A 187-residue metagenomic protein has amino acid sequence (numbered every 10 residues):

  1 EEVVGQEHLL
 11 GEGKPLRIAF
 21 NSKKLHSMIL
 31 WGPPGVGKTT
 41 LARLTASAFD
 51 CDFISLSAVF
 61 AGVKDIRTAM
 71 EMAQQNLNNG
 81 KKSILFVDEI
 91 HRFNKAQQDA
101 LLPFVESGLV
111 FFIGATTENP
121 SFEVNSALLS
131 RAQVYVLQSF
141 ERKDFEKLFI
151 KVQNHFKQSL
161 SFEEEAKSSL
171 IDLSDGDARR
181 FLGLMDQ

Functional and structural regions predicted by a protein language model:
H8-G13, C51-I84, K95: Short glycine-rich substrate-engagement loop in P-loop NTPases that contacts/grips substrate
G13-K14, I90-L101, V105, F122-N125: Conserved ATPase-coupling elements of RecA-like P-loop NTPase cores
I18-L56, E71-Q74, L102-S107: Walker A/P-loop
L56, F86, F111-A115, V136: Structural recognition of the conserved hydrophobic beta-strand(s) that form the central parallel beta-sheet of P-loop
S57-V59, Q133-E146: Conserved AAA+ ATPase "SRH/arginine-finger" region at the nucleotide-binding site
L102-P103, N119-Q133, F149-I150: Short regulatory helix/loop adjacent to the ATP-binding pocket of P-loop NTPases
E141-E163: Conserved small helical "lid"/interfacial subdomain of P-loop NTPases
S168-L173, R179-Q187: C-terminal helical "lid" of AAA+/P-loop NTPase domains
